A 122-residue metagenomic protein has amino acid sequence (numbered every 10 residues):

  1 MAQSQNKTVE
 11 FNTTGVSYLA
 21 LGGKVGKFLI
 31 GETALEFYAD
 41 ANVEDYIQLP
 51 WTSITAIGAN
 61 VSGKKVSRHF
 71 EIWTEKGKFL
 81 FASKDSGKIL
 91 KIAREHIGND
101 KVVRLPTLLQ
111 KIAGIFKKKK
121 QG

Functional and structural regions predicted by a protein language model:
M1-I30, I47, E95, D100-G122: Anionic N-terminal interaction surfaces
S17-E71, E75: Phosphoinositide-binding peripheral membrane targeting modules
V61-S62, L80, I115, K119: Alpha-helix boundary/capping detector
I72-E95: Canonical phosphoinositide-binding patch of PH/PH-like domains
